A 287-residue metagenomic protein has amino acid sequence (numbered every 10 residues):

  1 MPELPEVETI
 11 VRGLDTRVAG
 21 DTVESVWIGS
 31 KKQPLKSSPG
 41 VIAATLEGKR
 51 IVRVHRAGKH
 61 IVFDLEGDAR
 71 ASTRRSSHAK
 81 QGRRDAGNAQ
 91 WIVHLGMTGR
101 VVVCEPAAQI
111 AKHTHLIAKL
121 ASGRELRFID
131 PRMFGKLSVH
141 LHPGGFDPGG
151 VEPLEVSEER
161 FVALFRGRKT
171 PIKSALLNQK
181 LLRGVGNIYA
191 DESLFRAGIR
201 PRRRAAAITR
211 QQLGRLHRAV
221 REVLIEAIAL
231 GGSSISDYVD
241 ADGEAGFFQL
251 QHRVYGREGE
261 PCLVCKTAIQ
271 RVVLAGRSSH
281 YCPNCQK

Functional and structural regions predicted by a protein language model:
M1-K287: Structured catalytic/nucleic-acid-binding cores of DNA maintenance enzymes
